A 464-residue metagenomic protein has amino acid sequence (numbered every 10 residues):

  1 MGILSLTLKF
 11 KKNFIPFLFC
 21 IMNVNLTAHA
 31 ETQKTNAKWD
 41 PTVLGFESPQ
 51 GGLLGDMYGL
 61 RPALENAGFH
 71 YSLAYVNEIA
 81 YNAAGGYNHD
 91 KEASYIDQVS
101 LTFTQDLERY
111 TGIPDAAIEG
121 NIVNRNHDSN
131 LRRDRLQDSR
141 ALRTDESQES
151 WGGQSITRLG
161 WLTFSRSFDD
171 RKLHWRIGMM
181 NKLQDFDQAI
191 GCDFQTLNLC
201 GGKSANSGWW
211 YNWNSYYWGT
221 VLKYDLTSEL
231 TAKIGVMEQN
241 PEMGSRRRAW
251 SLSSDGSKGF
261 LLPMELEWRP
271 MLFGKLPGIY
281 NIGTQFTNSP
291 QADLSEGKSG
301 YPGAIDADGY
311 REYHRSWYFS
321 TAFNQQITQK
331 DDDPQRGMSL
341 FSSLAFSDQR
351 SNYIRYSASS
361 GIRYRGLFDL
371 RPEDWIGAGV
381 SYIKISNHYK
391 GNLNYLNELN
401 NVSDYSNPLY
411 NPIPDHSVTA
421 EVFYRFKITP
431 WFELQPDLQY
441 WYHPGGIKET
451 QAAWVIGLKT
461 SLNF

Functional and structural regions predicted by a protein language model:
E31-T32, L54-Y71, D106-I118, D169-K172 (+5 more regions): Short loop/turn motifs that connect adjacent beta-strands in outer-membrane beta-barrel proteins
T32-A84: N-terminal regions that are enriched for targeting/export leaders and immediately downstream pro/stem segments
P62-L64, N77, Q105-R109, S165-F168 (+8 more regions): Residue-level signature of outer-membrane beta-barrel architecture
Y71-I79, I118-N124, W175-N181, I234-E238 (+5 more regions): Transmembrane beta-barrel strands of outer-membrane/channel proteins
I96-P241, N352-Y356, L367-N394: Outer membrane beta-barrel
S204-K330, Q335-L340, L344-S347, Y364: Signature for the C-terminal beta-barrel architecture of outer-membrane proteins
E265-E267, G283-W317, T328-D333, D348-Y356 (+2 more regions): Outer membrane beta-barrel transmembrane domains
A452-F464: Outer-membrane beta-barrel "beta-signal"
